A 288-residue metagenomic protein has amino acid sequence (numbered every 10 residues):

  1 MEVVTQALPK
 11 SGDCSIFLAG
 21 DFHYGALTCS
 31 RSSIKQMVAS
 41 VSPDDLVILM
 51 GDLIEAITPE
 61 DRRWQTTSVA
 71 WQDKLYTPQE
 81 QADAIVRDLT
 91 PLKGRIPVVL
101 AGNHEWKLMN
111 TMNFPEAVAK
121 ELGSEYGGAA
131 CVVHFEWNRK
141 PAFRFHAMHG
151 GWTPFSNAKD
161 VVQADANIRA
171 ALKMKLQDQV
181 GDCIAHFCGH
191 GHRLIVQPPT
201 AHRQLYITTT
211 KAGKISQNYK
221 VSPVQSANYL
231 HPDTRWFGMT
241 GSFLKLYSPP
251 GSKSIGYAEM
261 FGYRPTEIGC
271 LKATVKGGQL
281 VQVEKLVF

Functional and structural regions predicted by a protein language model:
V3-S15, A19-G127: Core catalytic region of metal-dependent phosphoesterases/phosphodiesterases, especially metallo-beta-lactamase-like
T5-F17, V133-H146, P232-R235, Q279: Beta-strand-turn-beta hairpins that frame and shape the catalytic cleft of phosphate-ester-processing enzymes
Y24, I54-E55, W152, R193 (+1 more regions): Short active-site segment of divalent metal-dependent hydrolases/proteases that encodes the spacing between
L49, R144-H146, G151-K272: Conserved beta-sheet core of the metallophosphoesterase superfamily
A84-V98, Q179-C183, P232, V275-L280: A structural motif corresponding to the C-terminal end of an alpha-helix and its immediate exit/capping segment
A101, W137, A147-G151: Short, structured patches in soluble enzyme cores that scaffold and shape functional sites
A130-H134, C270: Short, acidic/polar N-cap/turn motifs at the starts of alpha helices
R264-F288: Metal-centered catalytic cores of metalloenzymes
